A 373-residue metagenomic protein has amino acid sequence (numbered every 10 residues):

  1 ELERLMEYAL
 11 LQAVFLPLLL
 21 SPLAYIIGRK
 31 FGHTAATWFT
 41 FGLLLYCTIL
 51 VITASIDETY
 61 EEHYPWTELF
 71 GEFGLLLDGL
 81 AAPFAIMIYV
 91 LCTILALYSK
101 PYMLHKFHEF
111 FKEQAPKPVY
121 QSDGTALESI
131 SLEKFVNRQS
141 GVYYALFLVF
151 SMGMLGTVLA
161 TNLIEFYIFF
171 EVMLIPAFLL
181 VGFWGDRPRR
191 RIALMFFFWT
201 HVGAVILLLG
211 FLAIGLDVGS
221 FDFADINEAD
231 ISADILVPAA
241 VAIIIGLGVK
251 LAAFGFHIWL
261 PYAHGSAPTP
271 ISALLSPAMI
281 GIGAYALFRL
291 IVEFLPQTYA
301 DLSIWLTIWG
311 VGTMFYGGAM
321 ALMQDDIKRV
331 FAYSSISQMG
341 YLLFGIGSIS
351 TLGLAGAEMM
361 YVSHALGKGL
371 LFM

Functional and structural regions predicted by a protein language model:
L2-A9, L19-A145, S220-E228: Transmembrane helix-loop-helix hairpins at membrane boundaries of multipass inner-membrane proteins
A9-V14, F84, I304-T307: Alpha-helical transmembrane segments of polytopic membrane proteins
F15-F31, P176-R187: Cytoplasmic juxtamembrane interface segments
I94-L97, M103-L104, S131, F135 (+4 more regions): Hydrophobic transmembrane alpha-helices and their helix-loop junctions in integral membrane proteins
E171: Short phosphate-coordinating micro-motif centered on Lys-Gly-acidic
